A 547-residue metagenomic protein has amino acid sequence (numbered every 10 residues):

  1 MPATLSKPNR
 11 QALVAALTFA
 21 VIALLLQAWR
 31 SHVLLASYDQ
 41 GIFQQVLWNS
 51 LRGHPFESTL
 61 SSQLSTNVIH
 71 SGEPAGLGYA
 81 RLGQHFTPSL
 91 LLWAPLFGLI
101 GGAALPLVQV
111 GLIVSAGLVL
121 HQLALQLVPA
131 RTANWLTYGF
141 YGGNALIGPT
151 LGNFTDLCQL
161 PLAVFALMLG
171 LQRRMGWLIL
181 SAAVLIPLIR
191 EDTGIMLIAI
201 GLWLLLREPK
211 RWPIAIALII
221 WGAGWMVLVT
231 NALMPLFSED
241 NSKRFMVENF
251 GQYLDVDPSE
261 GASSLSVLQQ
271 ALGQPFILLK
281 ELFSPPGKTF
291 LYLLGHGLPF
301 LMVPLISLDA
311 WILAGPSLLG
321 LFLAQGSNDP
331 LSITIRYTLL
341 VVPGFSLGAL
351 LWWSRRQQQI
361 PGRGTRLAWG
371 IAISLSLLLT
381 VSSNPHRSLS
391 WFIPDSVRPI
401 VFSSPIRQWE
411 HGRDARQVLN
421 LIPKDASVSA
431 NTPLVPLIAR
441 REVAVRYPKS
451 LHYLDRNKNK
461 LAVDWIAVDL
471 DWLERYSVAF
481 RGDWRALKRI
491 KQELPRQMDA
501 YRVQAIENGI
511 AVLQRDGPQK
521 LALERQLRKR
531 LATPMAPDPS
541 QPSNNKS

Functional and structural regions predicted by a protein language model:
M1-L25, L125-Q126, K210-A217: Start-transfer (signal-anchor) and selected internal transmembrane alpha helices of multi-pass inner/ER membrane
L13-L17, R131-N134, I219-A223, R356-F392: Signature aromatic-anchored transmembrane alpha helix within multi-pass, membrane-resident enzymes that catalyze glycan
A23, L34, D39, K210-S284 (+5 more regions): Membrane-lumen/periplasm interface segments of specific transmembrane helices in polyprenyl phosphate-linked
S31-V46, R52-P74, A80-S89, I100-A104 (+5 more regions): Extracytoplasmic catalytic/substrate-binding loops of multi-pass membrane glycan-assembly enzymes
T87-A94, G98, G102-Q122, T137-A166 (+3 more regions): Aromatic- and kink-enriched transmembrane "portal" helix at the membrane-lumen/periplasm boundary that abuts
V110, W311-G364: Hydrophobic/aromatic-rich transmembrane helices and adjacent perimembrane loops
V128, D156-Q159, V164-I179, L205-K210: Membrane-interface transmembrane helices that cradle and orient dolichyl/undecaprenyl
F402-K424, S429, L437, P448-S547: C-terminal luminal/periplasmic domains and tails of membrane-associated envelope-modifying transferases
